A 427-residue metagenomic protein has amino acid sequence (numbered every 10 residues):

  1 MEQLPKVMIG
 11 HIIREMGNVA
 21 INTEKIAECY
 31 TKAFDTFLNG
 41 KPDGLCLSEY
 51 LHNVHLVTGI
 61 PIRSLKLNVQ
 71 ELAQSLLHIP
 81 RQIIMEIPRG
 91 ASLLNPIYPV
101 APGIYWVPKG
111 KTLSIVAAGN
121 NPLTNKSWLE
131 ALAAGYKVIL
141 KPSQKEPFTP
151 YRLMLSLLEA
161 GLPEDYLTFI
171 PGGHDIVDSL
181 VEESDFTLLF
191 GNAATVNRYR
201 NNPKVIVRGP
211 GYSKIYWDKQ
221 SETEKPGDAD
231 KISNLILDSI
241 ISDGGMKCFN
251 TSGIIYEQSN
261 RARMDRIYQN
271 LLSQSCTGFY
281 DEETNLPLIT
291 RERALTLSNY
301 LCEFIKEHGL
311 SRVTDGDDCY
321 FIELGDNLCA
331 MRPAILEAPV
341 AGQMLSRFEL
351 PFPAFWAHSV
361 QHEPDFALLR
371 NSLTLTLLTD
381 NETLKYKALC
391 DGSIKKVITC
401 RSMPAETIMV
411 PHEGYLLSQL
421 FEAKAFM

Functional and structural regions predicted by a protein language model:
M1-I104: N-terminal Rossmann-like NAD(P)+-binding subdomain of aldehyde/semialdehyde dehydrogenases
M1-K6, R14-P42, S114, A160-L162 (+4 more regions): Conserved C-terminal structural/oligomerization subdomain of aldehyde/semialdehyde dehydrogenase
E86-K231, L237, C400-S402, E406-L420: Rossmann-like NAD(P) dinucleotide-binding subdomain of oxidoreductase/dehydrogenase enzymes
V107-P108, L180-E183, I305-K306, A367-N371 (+1 more regions): Flexible, charged surface loops at secondary-structure boundaries
A134, E183-S184, N202-P203, T251 (+2 more regions): Short, well-ordered alpha-helix to beta-strand connector turns
E159, F186, N192-A338: ALDH superfamily catalytic-core signature
P171-G173, T314-G316, T379: Short loop/edge segments at beta-strand edges and connector loops that shape dinucleotide/nucleotide cofactor-binding
L180-V181, G209-P210, K247-N250, E282-L288 (+2 more regions): Short glycine-enriched loop/turn motifs at secondary-structure junctions
